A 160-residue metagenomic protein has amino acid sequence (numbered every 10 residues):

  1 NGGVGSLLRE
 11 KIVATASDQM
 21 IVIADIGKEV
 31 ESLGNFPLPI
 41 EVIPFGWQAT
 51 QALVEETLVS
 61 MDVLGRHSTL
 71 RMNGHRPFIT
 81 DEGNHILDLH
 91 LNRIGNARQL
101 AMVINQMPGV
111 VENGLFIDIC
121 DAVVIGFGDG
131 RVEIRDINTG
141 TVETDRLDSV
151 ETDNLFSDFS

Functional and structural regions predicted by a protein language model:
N1-S160: Conserved phosphate- and dinucleotide-binding cores of soluble alpha/beta proteins, encompassing both enzyme active
